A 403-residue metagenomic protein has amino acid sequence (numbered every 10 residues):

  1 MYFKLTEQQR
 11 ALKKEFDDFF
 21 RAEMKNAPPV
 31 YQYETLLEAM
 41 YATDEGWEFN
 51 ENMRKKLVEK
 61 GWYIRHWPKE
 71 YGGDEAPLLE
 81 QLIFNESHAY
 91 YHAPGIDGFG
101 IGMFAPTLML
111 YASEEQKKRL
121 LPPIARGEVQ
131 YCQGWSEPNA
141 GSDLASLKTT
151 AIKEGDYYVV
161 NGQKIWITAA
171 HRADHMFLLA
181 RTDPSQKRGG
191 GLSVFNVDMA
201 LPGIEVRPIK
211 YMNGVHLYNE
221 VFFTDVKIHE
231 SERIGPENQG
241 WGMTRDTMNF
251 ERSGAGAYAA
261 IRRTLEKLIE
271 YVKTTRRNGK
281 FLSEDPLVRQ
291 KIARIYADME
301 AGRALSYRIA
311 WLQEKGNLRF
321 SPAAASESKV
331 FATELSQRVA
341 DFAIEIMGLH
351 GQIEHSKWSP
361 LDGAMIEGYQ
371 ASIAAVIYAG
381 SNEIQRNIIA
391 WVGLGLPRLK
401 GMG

Functional and structural regions predicted by a protein language model:
M1-G98, R119-R126, E270, F281 (+3 more regions): Amphipathic, small/basic residue-rich leader segments at the start of a protein or domain
F3-Q8, I204-A304, A375, W391: Glycine-rich beta->alpha junctions and the first turn(s) of the following alpha-helix
A22, N26, V58-W62, D74 (+4 more regions): Alpha-helix capping/hinge segments and adjacent helical runs
P28-Y41, K273, R277-P286, E300-K357: C-terminal helix-coil-helix/basic helical segment that borders enzyme active sites and/or dimer interfaces and provides
N50-G127, A169-H175, M299, Q313-A323 (+5 more regions): Internal helix-loop-helix
G127-W135, L179: A short, Trp-centered hydrophobic/proline-enriched beta-strand micro-motif
T149-I152: A structural signal for short hydrophobic beta-strand segments in well-ordered beta-sheet cores
D156-Y157, N161-R207: A short core secondary-structure module
